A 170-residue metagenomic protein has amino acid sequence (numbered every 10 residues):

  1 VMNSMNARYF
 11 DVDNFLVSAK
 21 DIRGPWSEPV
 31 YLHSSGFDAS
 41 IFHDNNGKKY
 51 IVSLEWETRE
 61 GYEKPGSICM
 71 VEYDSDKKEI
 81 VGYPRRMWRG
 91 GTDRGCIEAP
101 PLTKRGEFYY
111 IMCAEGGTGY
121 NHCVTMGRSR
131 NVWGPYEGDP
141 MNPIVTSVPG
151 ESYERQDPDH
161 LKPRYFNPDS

Functional and structural regions predicted by a protein language model:
V1-S170: Carbohydrate-active catalytic/glycan-binding domains of CAZyme proteins, especially the secreted or lumenal ectodomains
